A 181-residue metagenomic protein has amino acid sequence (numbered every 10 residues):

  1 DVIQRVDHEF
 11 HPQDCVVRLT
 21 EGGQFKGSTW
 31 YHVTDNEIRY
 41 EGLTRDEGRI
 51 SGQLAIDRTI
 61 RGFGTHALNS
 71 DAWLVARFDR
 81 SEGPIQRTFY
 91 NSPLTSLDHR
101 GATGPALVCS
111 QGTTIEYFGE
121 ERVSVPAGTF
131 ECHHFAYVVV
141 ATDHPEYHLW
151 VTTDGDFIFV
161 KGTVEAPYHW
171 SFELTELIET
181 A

Functional and structural regions predicted by a protein language model:
D1-R45, T88-A181: Acidic, serine/threonine-rich low-complexity disordered tracts
D35-H99: Surface-exposed beta-loop interaction hotspot
